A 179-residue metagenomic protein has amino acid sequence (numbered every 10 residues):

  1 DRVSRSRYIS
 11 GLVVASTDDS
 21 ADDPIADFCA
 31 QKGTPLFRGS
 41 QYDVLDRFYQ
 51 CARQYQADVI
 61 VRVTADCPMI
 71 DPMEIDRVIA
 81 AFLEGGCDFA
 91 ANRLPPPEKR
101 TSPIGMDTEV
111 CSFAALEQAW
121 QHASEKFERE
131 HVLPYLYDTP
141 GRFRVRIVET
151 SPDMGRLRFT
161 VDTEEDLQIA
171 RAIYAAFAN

Functional and structural regions predicted by a protein language model:
D1-A21: N-terminal glycine-rich phosphate-binding loop and ensuing alpha1 helix
D1-V3, C29, L136-Y137: Hydrophobic C-terminal alpha-helix "anchor/cap" residues
S10, D58, D88: Conserved acidic residues
D18-G85: Short phosphate-binding loop-to-helix
D23, K32, I70-L157, Q168 (+1 more regions): Conserved core of the sugar-phosphate nucleotidyltransferase
T163: Short, conserved phosphate/pyrophosphate- and ester-handling motifs at nucleotide-, phospho-/glycolipid
A175-N179: Left-handed beta-helix
